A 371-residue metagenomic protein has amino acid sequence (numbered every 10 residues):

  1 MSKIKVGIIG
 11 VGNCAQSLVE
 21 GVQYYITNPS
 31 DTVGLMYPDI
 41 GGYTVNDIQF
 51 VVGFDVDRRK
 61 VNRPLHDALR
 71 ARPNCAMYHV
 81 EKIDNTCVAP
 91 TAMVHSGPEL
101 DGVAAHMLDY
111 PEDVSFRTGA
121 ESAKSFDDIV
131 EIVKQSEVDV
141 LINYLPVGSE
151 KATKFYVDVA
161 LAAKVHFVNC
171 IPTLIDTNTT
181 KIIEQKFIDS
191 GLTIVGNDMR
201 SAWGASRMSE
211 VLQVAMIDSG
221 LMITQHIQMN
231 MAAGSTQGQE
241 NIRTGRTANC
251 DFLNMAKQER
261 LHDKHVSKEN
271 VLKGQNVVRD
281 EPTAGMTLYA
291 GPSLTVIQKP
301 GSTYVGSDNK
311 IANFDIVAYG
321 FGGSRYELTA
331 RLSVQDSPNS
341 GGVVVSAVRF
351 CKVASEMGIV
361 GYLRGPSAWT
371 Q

Functional and structural regions predicted by a protein language model:
M1-Y156, A248-C250, Q258-K264, L272-K273 (+1 more regions): N-terminal glycine-/serine-/threonine-rich beta1-alpha1-beta2 phosphate-ribose binding loop of Rossmann-like
K3-K5, V195-D198, T329-Q335: A short glycine/serine-rich beta->alpha loop
I9, N46, K60, P73 (+2 more regions): Active-site-lining helix/loop region of Rossmann-like oxidoreductase modules
Q16, L174-N178, R200-S206, A232-G234: Short gly/pro/ser/thr-enriched loop/turn and capping motifs at secondary-structure boundaries
I142-N143, F167-C170, V195-D198, Q225-H226: Short catalytic-loop micro-motif centered on adjacent basic/acidic residues
P146-A162, C170-T193: Rossmann-fold NAD(P)-binding glycine/threonine-rich loop
L174, L363-S367: Long, contiguous binding/interaction regions
E184-R200, S219-G220, T224: Rossmann-fold dehydrogenase core element
